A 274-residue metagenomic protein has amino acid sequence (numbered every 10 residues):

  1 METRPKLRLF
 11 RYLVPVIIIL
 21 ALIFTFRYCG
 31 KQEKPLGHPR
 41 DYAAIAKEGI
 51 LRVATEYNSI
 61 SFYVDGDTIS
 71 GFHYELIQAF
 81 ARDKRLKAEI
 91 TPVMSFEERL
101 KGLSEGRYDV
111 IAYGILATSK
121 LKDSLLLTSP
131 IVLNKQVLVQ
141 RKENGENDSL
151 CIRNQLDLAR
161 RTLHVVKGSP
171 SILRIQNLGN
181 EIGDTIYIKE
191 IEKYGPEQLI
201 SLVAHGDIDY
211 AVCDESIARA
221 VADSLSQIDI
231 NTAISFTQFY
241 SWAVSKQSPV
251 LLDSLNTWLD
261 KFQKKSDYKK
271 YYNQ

Functional and structural regions predicted by a protein language model:
R11-P15, K31-D123, I188-K193: Extracytoplasmic small-molecule ligand-binding "clamshell" domains of the periplasmic binding protein/Venus flytrap
Y12-F26: Hydrophobic membrane-insertion alpha-helices, especially the h-region of bacterial N-terminal signal peptides
F24, C29-P35, G168-I191, S226 (+2 more regions): Ligand-binding clefts/hinges and TM-proximal coupling segments of bilobed small-molecule sensing domains
Y57-N58, V132-Q140, G145, E192 (+2 more regions): Periplasmic-binding protein-like
F80, L103-S104, L138, L158 (+3 more regions): Hydrophobic residues within well-ordered alpha-helices
E97, K101, A112-S124, Q176-E181 (+1 more regions): A ligand-binding cleft/hinge motif common to bilobed small-molecule-binding domains
K142-L163: Flexible hinge/capping segments at coil-to-helix
